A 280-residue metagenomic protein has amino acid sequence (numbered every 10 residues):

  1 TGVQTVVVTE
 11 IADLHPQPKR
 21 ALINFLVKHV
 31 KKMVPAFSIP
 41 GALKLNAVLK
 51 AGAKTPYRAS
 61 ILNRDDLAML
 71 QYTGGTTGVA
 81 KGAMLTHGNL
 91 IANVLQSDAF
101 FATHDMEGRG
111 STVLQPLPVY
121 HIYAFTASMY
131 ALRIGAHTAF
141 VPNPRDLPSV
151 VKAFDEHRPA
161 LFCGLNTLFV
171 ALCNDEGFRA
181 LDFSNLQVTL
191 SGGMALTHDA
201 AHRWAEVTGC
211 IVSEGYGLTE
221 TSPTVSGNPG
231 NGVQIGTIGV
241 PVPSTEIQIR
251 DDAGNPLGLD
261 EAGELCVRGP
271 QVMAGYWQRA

Functional and structural regions predicted by a protein language model:
T1, V7, K81-M84, Q115 (+2 more regions): Short beta-strand->loop structural element characteristic of the AMP-binding/adenylate-forming
G2-R64: ANL superfamily adenylate-forming
Q4, A21-L22, A136, E156-G164 (+3 more regions): Gly/Ser/Thr-rich phosphate-binding loop
G52-D66, L70-L114, T126, A136 (+1 more regions): Conserved adenylate-forming
I91-T112, Y120-L161, D175: Conserved AMP-binding/adenylation subdomain of ANL enzymes
G209, V233, P270-A280: Conserved ANL (AMP-binding/adenylate-forming) active-site segment centered on the GW(Y/F)…HTG consensus within
Y216, Q234, Q248-R268: Conserved beta-loop-beta connector loops within the AMP-binding
